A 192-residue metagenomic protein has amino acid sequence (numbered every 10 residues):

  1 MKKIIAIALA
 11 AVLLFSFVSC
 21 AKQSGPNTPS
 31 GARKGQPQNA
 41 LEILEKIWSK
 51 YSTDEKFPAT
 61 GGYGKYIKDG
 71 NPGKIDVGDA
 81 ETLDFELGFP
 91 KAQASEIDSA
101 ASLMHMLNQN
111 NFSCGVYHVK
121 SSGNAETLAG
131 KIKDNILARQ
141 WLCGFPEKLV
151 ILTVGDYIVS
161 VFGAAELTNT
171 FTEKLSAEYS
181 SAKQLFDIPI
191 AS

Functional and structural regions predicted by a protein language model:
M1-I4, A8: Positively charged n-region of N-terminal signal peptides that target proteins for export
A11-V12: Repetitive helical segments and hydrophobic/amphipathic motifs
S16-S19: C-terminal motif of bacterial Sec signal peptides marking the signal peptidase cleavage site
A21-S113, V119-S192: Soluble, non-membrane globular domain cores that form compact, hydrophobic packing and curved binding surfaces
